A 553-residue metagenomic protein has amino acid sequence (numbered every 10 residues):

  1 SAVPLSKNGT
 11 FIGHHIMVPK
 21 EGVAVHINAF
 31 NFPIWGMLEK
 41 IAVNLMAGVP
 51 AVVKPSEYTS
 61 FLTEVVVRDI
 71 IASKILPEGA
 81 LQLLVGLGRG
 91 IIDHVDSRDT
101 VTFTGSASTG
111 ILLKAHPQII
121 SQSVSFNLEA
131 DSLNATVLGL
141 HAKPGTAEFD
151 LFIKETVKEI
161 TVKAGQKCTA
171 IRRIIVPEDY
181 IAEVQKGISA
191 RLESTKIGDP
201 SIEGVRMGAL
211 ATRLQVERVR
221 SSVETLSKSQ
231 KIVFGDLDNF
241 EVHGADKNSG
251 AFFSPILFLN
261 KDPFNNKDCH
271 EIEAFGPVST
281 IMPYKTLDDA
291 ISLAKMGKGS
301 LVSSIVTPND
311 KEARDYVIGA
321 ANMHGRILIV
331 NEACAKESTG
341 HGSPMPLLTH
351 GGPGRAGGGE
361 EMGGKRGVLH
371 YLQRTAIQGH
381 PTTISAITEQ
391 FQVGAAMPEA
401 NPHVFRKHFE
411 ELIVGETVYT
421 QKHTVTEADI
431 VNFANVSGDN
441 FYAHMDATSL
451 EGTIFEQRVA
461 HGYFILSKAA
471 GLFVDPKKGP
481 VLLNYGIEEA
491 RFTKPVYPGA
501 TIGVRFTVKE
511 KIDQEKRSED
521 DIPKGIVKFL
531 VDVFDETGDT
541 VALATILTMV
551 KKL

Functional and structural regions predicted by a protein language model:
S1-G13, S194, A211, Y316-N322: N-terminal Rossmann-like NAD(P)+-binding subdomain of aldehyde/semialdehyde dehydrogenases
A2-L151, A182, Y284, E337 (+1 more regions): Rossmann-like NAD(P) dinucleotide-binding subdomain of oxidoreductase/dehydrogenase enzymes
V25, V52, Y419, G503-R505: Hydrophobic beta-strand signal
P55, I75-E78, S97-R98, A190-R191 (+2 more regions): Conserved C-terminal structural/oligomerization subdomain of aldehyde/semialdehyde dehydrogenase
D69-K74, A80, R98-T100, S108-F264 (+5 more regions): ALDH superfamily catalytic-core signature
A400-A460: Catalytic strand-loop segment that frames the active site of acyl-thioester-processing enzymes
V404-V414, F492, V496-L553: HotDog/MaoC-like acyl-thioester-processing domains
E451-E510: Hydrophobic beta-strand-centered segment that forms part of the acyl-chain substrate-binding groove
